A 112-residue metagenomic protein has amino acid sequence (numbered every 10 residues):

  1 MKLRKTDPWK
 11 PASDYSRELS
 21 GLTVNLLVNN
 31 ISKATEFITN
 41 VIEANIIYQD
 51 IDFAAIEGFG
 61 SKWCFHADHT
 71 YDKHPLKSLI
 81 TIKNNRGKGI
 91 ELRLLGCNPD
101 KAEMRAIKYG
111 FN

Functional and structural regions predicted by a protein language model:
M1-T23, N45-C97, K101-N112: Vicinal oxygen chelate
V28-N30: Conserved beta-strand-loop-alpha-helix junction that forms the acyl-donor binding cleft
K33-A34, K101: Short phosphate-engaging motifs
A34-T39, A106: Conserved active-site tyrosine of GNAT-family acetyltransferases
